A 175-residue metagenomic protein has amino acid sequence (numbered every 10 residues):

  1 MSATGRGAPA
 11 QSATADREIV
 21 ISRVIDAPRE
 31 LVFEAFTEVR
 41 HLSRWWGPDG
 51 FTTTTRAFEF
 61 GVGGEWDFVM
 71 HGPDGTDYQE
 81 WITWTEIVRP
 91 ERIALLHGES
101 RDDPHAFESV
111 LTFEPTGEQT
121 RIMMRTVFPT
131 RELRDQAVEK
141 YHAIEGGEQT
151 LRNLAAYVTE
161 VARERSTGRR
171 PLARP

Functional and structural regions predicted by a protein language model:
M1-T4, P129-P175: A conserved amphipathic terminal alpha-helix motif
M1-T52, P175: Hydrophobic ligand-binding cavity/cleft-lining segments
V20-I21, R40-D77, R165-P175: Short beta-edge strand/loop motif at the mouth of beta-sheet-based domains
R23, R56-F58, E80-E86, H97 (+1 more regions): Hydrophobic/aromatic beta-strand elements that line small-molecule binding cavities or substrate pockets in beta-rich
R29, G61, T85-E91, T112-R121: A short, structured loop/turn motif at beta-sheet edges
V32, L42, W66-F68, W84 (+5 more regions): Hydrophobic pocket/interface hotspot
E65-G98: Helix-adjacent hinge/juxtasegments
A94-E148: Beta-strand/loop substructures that line and gate deep hydrophobic ligand-binding cavities in soluble
